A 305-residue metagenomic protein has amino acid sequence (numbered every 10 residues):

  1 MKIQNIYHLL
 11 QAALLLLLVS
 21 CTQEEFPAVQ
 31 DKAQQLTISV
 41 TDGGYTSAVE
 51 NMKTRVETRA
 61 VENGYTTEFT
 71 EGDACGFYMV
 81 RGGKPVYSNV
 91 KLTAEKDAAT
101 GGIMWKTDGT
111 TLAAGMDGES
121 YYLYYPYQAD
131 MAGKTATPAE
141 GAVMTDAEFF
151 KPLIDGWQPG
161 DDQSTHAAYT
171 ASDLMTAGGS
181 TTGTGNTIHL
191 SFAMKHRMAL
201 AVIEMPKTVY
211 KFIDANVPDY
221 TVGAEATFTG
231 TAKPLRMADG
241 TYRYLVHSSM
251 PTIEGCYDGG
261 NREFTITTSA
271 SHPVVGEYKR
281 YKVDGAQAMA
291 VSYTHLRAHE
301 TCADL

Functional and structural regions predicted by a protein language model:
I3, Q11, C21-R297: Sec-type signal peptide cleavage vicinity
H295, C302-L305: Single conserved hydrophobic/aromatic residue that forms the stacking wall/gate of nucleotide- or nucleobase-binding
